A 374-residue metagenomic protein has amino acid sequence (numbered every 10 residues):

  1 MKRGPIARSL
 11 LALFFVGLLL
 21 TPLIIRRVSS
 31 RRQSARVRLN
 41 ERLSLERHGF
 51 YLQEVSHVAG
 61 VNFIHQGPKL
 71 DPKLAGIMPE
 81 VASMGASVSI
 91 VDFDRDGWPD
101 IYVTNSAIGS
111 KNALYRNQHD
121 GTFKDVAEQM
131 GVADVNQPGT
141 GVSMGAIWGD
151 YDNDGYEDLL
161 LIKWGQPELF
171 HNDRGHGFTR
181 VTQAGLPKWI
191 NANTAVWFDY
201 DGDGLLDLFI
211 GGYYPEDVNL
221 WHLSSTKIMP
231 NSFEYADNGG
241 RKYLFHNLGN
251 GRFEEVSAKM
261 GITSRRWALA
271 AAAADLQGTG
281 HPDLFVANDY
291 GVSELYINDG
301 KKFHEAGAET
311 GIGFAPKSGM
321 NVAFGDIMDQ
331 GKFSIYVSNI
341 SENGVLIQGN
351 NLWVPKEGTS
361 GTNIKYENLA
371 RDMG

Functional and structural regions predicted by a protein language model:
M1-G374: Acidic, glycine/proline-rich Ca2+-coordinating loop motifs
